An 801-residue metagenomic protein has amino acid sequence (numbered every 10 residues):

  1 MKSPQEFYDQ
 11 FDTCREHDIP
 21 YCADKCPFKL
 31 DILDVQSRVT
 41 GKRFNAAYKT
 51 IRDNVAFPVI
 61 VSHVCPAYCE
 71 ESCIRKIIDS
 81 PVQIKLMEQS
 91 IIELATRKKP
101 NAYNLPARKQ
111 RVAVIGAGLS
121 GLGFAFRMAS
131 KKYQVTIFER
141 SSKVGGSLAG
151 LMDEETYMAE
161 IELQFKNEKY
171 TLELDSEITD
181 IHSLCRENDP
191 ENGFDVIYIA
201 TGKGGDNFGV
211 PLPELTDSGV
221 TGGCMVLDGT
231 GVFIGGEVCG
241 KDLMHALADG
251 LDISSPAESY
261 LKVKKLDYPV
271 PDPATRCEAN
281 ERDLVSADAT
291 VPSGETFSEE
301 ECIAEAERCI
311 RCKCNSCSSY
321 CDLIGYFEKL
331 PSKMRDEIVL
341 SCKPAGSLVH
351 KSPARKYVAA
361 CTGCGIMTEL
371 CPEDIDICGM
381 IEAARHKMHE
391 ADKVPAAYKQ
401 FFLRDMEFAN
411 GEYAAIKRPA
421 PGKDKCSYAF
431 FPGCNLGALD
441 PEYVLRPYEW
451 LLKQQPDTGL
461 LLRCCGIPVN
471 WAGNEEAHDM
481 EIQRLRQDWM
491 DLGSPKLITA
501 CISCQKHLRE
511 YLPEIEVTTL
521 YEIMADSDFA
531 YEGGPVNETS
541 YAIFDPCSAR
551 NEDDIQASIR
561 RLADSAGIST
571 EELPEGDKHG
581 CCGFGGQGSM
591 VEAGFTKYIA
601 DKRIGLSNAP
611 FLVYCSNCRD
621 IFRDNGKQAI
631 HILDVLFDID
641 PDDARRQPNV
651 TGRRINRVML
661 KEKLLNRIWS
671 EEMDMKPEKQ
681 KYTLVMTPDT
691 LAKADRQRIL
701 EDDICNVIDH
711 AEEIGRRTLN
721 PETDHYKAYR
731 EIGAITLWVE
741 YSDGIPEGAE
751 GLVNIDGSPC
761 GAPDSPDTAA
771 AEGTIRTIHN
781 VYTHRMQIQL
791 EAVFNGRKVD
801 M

Functional and structural regions predicted by a protein language model:
M1-D9, V196-I197, G229-R311, K333 (+16 more regions): Iron-sulfur (Fe-S) cluster-binding modules
M1-N104, R111, L163, F194-A360: Ferredoxin-type iron-sulfur electron-transfer modules and their immediate structural context
C22, Q36-D195, E328-I515, R653-N666: Iron-sulfur-cluster electron-transfer modules
S147-L148, F208-V210, A525-E532, C581-G583 (+1 more regions): Short, charged, surface-exposed secondary-structure boundary motifs
L174-E177, G236, L462, T519-Y521 (+1 more regions): Short loop/edge segments at beta-strand edges and connector loops that shape dinucleotide/nucleotide cofactor-binding
H182, N435-Y443, S548-L562: Active-site glycine- and acidic-residue-rich loops that bind and position anionic ligands or nucleotide-like cofactors
Y198, G202-K203, P372, I502 (+1 more regions): Short glycine-/small-residue-rich Rossmann-like dinucleotide-binding loops
R646, E662-M801: Ribonuclease/tRNase effector modules and their secretory precursors
